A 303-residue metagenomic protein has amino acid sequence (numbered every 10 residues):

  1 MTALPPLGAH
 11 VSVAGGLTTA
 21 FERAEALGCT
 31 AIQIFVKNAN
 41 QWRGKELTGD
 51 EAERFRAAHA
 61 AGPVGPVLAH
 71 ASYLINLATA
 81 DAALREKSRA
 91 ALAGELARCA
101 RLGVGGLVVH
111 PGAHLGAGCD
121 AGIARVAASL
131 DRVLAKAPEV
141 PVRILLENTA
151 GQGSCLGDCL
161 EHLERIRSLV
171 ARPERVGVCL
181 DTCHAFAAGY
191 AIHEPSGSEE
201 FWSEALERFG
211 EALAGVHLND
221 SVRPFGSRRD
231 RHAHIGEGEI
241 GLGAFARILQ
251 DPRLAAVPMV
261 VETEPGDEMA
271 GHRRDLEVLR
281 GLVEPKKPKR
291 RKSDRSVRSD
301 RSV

Functional and structural regions predicted by a protein language model:
M1-A71, I75, T79-L96, P285-K292: N-terminal pre-domain/capping segments
T2, E22-C29, L47-L68, A93-G103 (+4 more regions): Acidic (Asp/Glu)-rich catalytic clusters
H10-A14, K37-A39, A71-L74, G112-H114 (+4 more regions): Active-site beta-loop-alpha junctions enriched in small/polar residues
A24, H70, S88, C99 (+5 more regions): Conserved, mostly hydrophobic/aromatic
T30-F35, V67-A69, V176-T182, G210-V222: Non-cysteine beta-strand/loop elements that form the S-adenosyl-L-methionine
L77-G177: Active-site acidic/histidine proton-transfer and metal-coordination neighborhood in alpha/beta enzyme cores
E86, L156-E164, F186-A256, A270-R273: Gly/Pro-rich active-site loop or hairpin
